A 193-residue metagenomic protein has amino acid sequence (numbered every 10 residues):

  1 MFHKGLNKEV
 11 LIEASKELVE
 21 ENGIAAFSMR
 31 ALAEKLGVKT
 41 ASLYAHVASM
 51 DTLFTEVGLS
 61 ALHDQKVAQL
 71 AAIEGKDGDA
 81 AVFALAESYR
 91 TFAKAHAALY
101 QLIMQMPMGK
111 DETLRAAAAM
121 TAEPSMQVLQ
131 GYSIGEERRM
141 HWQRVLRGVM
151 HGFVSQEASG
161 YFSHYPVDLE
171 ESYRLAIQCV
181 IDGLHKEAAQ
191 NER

Functional and structural regions predicted by a protein language model:
M1-L6, A188-R193: N-terminal intrinsically disordered/low-complexity leader segments
K8-E13, E20, A25-A26, G37 (+3 more regions): An amphipathic alpha-helix adjacent to DNA-recognition modules
V19, L53-A61, I103, P107 (+1 more regions): Alpha-helical DNA-contacting segments of helix-turn-helix folds
R30-E34, L43: Append "Primarily bacterial transcriptional regulators
E56, L70-L99, K110, I134-E136 (+1 more regions): Hydrophobic alpha-helical connector segments
F92-E112, S155-S163: Amphipathic alpha-helical segments used for helix-helix packing
L102, G148-P166, D182-Q190: Amphipathic C-terminal alpha-helical segment
M108-E136, M140-V145, S155, E171-D182: Amphipathic alpha-helical packing segments from all-alpha helical-bundle domains
